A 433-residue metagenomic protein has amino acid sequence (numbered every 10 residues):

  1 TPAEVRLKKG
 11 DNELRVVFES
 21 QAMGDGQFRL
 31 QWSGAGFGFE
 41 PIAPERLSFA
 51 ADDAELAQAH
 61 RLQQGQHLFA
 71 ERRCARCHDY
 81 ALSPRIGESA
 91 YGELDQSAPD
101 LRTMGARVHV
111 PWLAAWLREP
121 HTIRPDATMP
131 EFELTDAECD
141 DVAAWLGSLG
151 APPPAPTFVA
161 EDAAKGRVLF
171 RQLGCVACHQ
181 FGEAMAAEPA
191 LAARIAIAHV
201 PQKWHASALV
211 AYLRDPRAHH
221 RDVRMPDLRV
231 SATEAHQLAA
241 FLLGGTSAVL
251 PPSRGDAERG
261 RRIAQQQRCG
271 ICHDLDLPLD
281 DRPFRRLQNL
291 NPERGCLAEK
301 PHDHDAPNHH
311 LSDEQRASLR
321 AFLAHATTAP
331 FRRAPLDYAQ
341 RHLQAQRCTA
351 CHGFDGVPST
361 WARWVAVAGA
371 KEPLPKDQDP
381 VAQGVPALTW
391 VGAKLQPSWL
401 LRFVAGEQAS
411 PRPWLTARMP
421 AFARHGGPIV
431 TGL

Functional and structural regions predicted by a protein language model:
T1-A59, Q63: Acidic/polar, compositionally biased interaction segments
L7-K9, Q21-M23, A70, Q202 (+2 more regions): Surface-exposed coil/turn segments at beta-strand junctions on protein surfaces, enriched
K8-E13, F18-G24, P99, L134 (+9 more regions): Repeat-solenoid scaffold signature
F18-S20, G34, A81, G150 (+4 more regions): Surface-exposed loop/turn motifs at beta-strand-loop junctions within extracellular Ig-like and Fibronectin type III
R46-A70, S148-R171, F241-Q265, Q315-Q344 (+2 more regions): Electrostatic cytochrome c docking/interface patches
A54-Y91, Q96, H179, A184-A187 (+3 more regions): Conserved, compact domain cores that house catalytic/ligand-binding motifs in diverse enzymes and effector modules
A70-R76, A81, T128, E138 (+9 more regions): Short pre-active-site segment immediately N-terminal to redox-active cysteine/selenocysteine motifs in thiol-based
R85-A151, A186-S247, L279-F331, S359-L433: Extracytoplasmic electron-transfer domains, predominantly the class I c-type cytochrome c fold
